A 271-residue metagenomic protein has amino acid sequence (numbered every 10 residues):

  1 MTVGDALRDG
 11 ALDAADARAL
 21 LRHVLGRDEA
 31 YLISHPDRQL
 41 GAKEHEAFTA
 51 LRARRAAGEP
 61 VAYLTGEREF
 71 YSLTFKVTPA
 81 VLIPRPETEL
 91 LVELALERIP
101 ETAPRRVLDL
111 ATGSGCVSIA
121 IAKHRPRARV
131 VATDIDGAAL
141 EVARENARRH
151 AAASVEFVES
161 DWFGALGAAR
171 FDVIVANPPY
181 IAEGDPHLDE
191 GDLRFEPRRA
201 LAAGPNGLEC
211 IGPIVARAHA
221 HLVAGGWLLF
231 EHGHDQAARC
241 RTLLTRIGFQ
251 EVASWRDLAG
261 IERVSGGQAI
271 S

Functional and structural regions predicted by a protein language model:
M1-A14: Non-catalytic nucleic-acid substrate-recognition regions in nucleic-acid-modifying enzymes
A19-E97: Conserved AdoMet
L20, G58, T88, V117 (+7 more regions): Residue-level signal for inorganic ion chemistry
A62, I181, D235: Active-site beta-alpha loop architecture of Rossmann-like, nucleotide-cofactor-dependent enzymes
T74, R129, S154-E156, Q250-A253: Conserved beta-strand segments of alpha/beta enzyme cores
L90-H187, P213: Conserved SAM/SAH cofactor-binding pocket of Class I
P179-C210: Mobile active-site "lid"/loop adjacent to the S-adenosyl-L-methionine
P205-Q268: Conserved Class I SAM-dependent methyltransferase catalytic core
